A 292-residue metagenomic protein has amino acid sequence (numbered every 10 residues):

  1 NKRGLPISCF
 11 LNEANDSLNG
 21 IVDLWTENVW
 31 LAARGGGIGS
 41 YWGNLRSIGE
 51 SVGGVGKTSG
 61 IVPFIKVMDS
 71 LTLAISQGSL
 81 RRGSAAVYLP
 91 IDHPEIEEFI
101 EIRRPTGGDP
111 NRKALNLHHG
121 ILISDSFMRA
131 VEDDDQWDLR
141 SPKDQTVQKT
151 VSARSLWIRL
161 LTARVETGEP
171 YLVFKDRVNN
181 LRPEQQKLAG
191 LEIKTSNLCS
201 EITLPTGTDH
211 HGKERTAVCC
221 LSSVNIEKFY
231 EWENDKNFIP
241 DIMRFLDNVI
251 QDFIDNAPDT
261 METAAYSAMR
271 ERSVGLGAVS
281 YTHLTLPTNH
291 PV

Functional and structural regions predicted by a protein language model:
N1-G53, I61-F64, I75-G78, R164-S273 (+1 more regions): Function-dense linear segments that define catalytic or interfacial modules in macromolecule-processing proteins
V52-V87, R103-G108: Glycine-rich loop/turn
I65, G107-G120: Acidic, His- and aromatic-enriched active-site or binding-groove loops in soluble protein domains that engage sugars
I96-R104: Short active-site loop/helix that positions an aromatic residue
E101, I121-I158, V165: Polar, glycine-rich mid-to-C-terminal structural blocks that act as macromolecule-binding/assembly scaffolds
T282-T288: Conserved small/polar residues in nucleotide/adenosyl-binding loops
